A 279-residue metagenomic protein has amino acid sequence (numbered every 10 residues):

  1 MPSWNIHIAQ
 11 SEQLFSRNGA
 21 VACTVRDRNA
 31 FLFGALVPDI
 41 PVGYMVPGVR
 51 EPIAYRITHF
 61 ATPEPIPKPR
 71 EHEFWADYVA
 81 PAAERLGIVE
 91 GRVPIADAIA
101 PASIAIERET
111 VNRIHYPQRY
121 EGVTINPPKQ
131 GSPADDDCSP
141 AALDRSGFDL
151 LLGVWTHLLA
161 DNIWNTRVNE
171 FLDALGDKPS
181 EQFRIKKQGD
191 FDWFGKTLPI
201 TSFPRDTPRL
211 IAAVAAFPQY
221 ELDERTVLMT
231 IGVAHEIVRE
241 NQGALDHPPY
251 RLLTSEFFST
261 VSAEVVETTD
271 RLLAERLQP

Functional and structural regions predicted by a protein language model:
M1-P279: N-terminal leader/auxiliary helical segments
